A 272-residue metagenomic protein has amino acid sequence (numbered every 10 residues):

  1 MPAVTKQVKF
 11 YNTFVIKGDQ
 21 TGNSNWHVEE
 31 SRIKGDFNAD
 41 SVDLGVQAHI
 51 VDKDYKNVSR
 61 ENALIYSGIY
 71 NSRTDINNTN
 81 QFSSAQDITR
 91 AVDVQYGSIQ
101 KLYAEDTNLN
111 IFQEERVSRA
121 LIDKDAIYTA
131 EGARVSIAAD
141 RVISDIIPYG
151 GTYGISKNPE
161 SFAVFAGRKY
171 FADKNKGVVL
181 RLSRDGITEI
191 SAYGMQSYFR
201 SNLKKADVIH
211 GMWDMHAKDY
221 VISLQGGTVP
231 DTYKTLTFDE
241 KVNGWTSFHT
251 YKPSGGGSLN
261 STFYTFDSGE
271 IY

Functional and structural regions predicted by a protein language model:
M1-K56: Long, charge-dense tracts
P2-V8, S59, Q100, D106-L109 (+1 more regions): Beta-sheet-dominated scaffold domains
W26, F37-N62, K124-R134, Q225-V229: Short, conserved, GDST-rich strand-edge loop motifs in beta-rich repeat architectures
E30-K53, A85-E115: A structural/positional concept
S31, Y66-N71, A120-D123, L182: Predominantly extracellular/luminal cell-surface or secreted proteins
D36, A63-I69, N78-Q81, A91 (+2 more regions): Residue-level preference for alpha-helix termini and adjacent loops
L64-S83, I127-R141: Blade/loop signatures of beta-propeller domains
N77-Y96, R141-G151: A short helix->beta-strand "capping" segment at the edge of beta-propeller domains
